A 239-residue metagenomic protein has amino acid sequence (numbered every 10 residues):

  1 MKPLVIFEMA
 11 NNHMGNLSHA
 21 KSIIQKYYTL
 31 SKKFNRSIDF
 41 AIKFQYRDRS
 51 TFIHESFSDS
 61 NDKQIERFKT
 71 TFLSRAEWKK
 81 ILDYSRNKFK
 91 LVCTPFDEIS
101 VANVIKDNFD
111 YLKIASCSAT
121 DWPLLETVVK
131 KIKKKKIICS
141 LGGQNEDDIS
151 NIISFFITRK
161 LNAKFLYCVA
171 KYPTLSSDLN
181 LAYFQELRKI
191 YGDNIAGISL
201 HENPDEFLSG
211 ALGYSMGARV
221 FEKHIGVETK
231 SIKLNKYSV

Functional and structural regions predicted by a protein language model:
M1-V239: Catalytic cores and adjacent flexible loops of soluble metabolic enzymes that perform enolate/carbanion chemistry on
